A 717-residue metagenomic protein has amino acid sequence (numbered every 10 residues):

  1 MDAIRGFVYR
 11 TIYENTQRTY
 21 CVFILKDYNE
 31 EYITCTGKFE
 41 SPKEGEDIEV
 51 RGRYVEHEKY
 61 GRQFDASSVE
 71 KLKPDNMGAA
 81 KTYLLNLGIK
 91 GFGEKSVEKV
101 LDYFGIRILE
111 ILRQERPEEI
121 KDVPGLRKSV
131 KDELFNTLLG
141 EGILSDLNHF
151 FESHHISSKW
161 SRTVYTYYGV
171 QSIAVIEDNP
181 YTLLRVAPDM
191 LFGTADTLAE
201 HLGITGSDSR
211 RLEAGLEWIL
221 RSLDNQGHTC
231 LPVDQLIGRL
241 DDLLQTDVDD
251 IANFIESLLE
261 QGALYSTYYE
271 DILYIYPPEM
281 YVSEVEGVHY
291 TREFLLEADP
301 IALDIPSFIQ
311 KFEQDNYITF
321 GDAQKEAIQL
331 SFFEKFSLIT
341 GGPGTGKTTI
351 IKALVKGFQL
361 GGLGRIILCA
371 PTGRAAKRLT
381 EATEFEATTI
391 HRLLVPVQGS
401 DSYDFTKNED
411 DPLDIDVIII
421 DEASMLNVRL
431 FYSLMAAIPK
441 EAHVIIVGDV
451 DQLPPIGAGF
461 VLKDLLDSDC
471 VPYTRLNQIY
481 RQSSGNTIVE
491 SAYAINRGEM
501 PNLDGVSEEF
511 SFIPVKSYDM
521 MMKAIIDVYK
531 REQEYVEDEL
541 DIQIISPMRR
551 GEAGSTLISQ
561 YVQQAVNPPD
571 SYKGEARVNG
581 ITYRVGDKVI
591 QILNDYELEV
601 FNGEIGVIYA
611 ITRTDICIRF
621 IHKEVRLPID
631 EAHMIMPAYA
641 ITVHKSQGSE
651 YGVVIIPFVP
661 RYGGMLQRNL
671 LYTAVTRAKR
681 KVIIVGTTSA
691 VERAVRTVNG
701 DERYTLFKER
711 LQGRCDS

Functional and structural regions predicted by a protein language model:
M1-N15, G52, I608: Structural detector for short beta-strands of small beta-barrel domains
Y13-L25, R613-C617: Short aromatic-glycine-enriched beta-strand elements
Y20-Y28, C35, K43-R51, E58-L273 (+1 more regions): Accessory alpha-helical DNA-binding modules that contact the DNA backbone or grooves
E152, E213, R221-S222, S266-E326: Pre-P-loop entry segment of helicase/translocase ATPase cores
F333, A353, G357, G361-G364 (+10 more regions): Conserved helicase motor core of SF1/SF2 NTP-dependent helicases
K347: Conserved lysine of the Walker
V450-L598: Conserved helicase motor core of P-loop NTPases
E604-S717: C-terminal accessory regions
